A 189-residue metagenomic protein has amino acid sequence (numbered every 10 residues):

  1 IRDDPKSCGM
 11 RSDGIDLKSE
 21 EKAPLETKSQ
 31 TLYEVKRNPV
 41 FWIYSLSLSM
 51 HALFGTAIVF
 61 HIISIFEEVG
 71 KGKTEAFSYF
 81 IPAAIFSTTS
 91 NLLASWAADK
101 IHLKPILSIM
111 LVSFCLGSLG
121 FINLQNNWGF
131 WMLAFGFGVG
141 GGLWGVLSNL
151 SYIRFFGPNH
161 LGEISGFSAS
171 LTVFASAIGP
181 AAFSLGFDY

Functional and structural regions predicted by a protein language model:
R2-S29: Flexible cytoplasmic inter-helical loops of multi-pass small-molecule transporters
Q30-W96, G179: Extracytoplasmic gate region of multi-pass secondary transporters
S49, G129-L143: Hydrophobic core of transmembrane alpha-helices in multi-pass small-molecule transporters, especially MFS/SLC-type
S49, I81-I85, V112, F135 (+2 more regions): Transmembrane alpha-helical cores of Major Facilitator Superfamily
S90-H102, F187-D188: Helix-to-loop junctions at the C-terminal end of transmembrane segments in multipass secondary transporters
P105-G120: Structural signature of the two symmetry-related core transmembrane helices
L143-F156: Intracellular juxtamembrane helix-capping segments at the cytosolic ends of symmetry-related transmembrane helices
F156-Y189: A late C-terminal transmembrane helix in Major Facilitator Superfamily
